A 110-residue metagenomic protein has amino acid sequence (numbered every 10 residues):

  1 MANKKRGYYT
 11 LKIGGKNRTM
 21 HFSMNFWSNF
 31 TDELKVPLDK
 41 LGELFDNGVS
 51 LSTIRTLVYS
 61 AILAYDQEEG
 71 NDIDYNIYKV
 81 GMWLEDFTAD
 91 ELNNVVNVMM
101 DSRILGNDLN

Functional and structural regions predicted by a protein language model:
M1-K12, N17, D32-V49, E69-N110: Charged interaction scaffolds used for protein-protein
N17-T19, T56: Hydrophobic alpha-helical segments, especially transmembrane helices and their immediate juxtamembrane helical caps
F22-S28: A short, sequence-level motif marking secondary-structure junctions
S50, I54: Hydrophobic (often cysteine-bearing) scaffold residues that line and stabilize catalytic clefts of nucleotide/cofactor
R55-A64: Short, hydrophobic/amphipathic alpha-helical patches that form generic packing surfaces within helical domains
